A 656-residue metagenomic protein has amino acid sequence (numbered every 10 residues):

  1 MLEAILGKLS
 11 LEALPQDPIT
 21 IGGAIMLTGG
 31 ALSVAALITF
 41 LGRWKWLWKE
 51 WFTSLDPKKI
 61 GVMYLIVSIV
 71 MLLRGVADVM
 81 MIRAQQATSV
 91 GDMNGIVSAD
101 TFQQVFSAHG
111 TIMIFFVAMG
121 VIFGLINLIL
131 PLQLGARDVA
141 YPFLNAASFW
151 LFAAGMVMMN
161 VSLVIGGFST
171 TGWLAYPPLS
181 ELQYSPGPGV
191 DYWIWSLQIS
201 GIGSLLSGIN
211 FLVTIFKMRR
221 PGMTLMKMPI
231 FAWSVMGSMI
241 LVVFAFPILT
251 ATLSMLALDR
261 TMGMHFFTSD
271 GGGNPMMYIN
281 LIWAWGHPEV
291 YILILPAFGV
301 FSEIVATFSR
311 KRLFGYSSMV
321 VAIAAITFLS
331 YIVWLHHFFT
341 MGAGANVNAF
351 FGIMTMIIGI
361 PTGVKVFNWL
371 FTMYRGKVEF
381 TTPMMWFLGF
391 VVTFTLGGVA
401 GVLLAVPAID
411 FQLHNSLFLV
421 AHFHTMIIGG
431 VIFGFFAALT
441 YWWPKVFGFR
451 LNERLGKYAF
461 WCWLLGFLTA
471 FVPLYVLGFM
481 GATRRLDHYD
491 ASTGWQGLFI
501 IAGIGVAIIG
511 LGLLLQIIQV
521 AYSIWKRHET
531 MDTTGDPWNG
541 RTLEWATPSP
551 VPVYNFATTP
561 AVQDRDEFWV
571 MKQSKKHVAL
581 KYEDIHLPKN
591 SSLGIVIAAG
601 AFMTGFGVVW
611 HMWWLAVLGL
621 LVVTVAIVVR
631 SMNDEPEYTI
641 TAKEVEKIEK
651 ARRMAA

Functional and structural regions predicted by a protein language model:
L2-A656: Membrane-embedded and interfacial regions of multi-pass energy-transducing membrane proteins
